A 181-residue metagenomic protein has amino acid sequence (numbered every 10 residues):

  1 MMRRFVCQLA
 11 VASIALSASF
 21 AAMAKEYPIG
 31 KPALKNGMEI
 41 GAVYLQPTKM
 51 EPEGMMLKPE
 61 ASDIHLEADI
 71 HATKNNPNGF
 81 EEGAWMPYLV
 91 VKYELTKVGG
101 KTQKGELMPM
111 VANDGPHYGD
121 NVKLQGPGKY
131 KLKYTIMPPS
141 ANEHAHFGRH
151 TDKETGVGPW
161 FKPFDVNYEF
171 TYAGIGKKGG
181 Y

Functional and structural regions predicted by a protein language model:
M1-A10: Bacterial N-terminal signal peptides that target proteins for export
K25-E60: Short, compositionally biased P/S/T/A/G/V-rich stretches that sit at domain boundaries
E60-S62, F80-V91: Short coil-to-beta strand junction motifs in C2/discoidin
H65-A84: Short amphipathic, basic-aromatic surface patches that mediate peripheral association with negatively charged
Q103-A112: Solvent-exposed serine/threonine-rich low-complexity stretches and specific carbohydrate-binding patches
N113-G119: Aromatic sugar-binding surface patches on proteins that engage polysaccharides or sugar-phosphate polymers
M137-R149: Short acidic/polar inter-strand loop motif in beta-rich domains
